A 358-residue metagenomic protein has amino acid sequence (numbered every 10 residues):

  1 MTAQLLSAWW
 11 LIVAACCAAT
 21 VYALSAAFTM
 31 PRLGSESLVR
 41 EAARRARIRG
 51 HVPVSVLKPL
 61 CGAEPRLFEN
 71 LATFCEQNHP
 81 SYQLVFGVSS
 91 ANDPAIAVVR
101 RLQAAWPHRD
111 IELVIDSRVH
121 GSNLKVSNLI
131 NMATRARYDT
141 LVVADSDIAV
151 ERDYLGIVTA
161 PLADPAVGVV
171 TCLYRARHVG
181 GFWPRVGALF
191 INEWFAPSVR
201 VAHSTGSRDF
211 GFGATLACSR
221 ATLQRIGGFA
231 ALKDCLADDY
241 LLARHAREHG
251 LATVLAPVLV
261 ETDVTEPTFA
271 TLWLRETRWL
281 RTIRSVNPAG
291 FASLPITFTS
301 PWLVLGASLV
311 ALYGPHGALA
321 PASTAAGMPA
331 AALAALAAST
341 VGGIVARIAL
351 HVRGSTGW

Functional and structural regions predicted by a protein language model:
M1-I48, R185-L189, P197-V201: N-terminal membrane-anchoring/stem segments of glycan-assembly enzymes
F28-M30, E36, T297-W358: Membrane-embedded multi-pass helical conduit in multi-pass membrane proteins, especially envelope-biosynthetic
V52-S55, Q83, L241: Cell-envelope/extracellular polymer assembly enzymes that use nucleotide-activated donors
A72-S81: Short, acidic, metal-binding catalytic loop of nucleotide-sugar glycosyltransferases
P80, V88-L102, R118-H120, I148: A conserved acidic beta->alpha catalytic loop
R101-Y138, I157-I226, A230, W273-L274 (+1 more regions): Long helical/loop segments within the catalytic core of UDP-sugar-dependent glycosyltransferases, especially the large
A144-P161: Acidic donor-binding/catalytic loop of UDP-sugar-dependent glycosyltransferases, especially processive GT2
D234, Y240-T262: Catalytic donor-sugar/metal-binding loop of nucleotide-sugar-dependent glycosyltransferases
